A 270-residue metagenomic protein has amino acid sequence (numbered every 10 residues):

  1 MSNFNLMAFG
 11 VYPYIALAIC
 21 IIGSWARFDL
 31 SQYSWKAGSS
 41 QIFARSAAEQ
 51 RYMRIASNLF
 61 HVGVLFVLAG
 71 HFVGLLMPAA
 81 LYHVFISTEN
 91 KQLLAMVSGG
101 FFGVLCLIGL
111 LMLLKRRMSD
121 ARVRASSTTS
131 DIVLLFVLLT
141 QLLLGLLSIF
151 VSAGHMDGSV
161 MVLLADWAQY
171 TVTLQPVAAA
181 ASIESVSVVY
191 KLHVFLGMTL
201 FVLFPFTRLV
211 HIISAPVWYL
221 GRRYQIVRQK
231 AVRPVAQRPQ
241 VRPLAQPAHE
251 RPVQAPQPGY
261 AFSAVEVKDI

Functional and structural regions predicted by a protein language model:
M1, S34-R45, V217-I270: Extramembrane terminal tails and long inter-domain/linker segments of multi-pass membrane proteins
M1-M7: Short, strongly hydrophobic alpha-helical membrane anchors
L6, L68-G70, M161, V186 (+2 more regions): Intrinsically disordered, low-complexity regions
V11-A26, S39-T207, H211-R223: Membrane-embedded alpha-helical bundles of multi-pass integral membrane proteins
W25, S31-Q32: N-terminal alpha-helical transmembrane segments of multi-pass membrane transport and channel/translocase proteins
